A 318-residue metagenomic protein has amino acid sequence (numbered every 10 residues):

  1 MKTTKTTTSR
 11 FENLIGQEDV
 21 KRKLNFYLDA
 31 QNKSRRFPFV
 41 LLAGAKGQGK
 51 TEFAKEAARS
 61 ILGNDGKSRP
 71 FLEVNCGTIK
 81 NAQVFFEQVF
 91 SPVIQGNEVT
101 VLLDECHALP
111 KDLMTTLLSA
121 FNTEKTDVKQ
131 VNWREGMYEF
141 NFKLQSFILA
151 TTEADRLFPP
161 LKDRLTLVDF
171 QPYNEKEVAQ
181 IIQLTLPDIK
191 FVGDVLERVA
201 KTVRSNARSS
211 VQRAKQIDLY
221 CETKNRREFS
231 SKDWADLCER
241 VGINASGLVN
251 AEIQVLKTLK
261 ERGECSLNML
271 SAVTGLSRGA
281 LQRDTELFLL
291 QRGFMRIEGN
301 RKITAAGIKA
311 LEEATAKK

Functional and structural regions predicted by a protein language model:
K2-A45: Pre-Walker A (pre-P-loop) alpha-helix and adjacent loop at the N terminus of AAA/AAA+ ATPase modules, a conserved
K21-R22, S68-E98: Short glycine-rich substrate-engagement loop in P-loop NTPases that contacts/grips substrate
D29, K111-N141, R156: Conserved catalytic/switch belt of AAA+ P-loop NTPases
D29-V74, F90-V93: Walker A/P-loop
T152, T166-V178: Conserved AAA+ ATPase "SRH/arginine-finger" region at the nucleotide-binding site
V192, V203-D218, E228-S230, L248-N250: The conserved phosphate-sensing helix
E197-K201, R208-T223, K257, E286-L287: C-terminal helical "lid" of AAA+/P-loop NTPase domains
K260-K318: Terminal-proximal interaction/regulatory segments of ATP-powered molecular machines
